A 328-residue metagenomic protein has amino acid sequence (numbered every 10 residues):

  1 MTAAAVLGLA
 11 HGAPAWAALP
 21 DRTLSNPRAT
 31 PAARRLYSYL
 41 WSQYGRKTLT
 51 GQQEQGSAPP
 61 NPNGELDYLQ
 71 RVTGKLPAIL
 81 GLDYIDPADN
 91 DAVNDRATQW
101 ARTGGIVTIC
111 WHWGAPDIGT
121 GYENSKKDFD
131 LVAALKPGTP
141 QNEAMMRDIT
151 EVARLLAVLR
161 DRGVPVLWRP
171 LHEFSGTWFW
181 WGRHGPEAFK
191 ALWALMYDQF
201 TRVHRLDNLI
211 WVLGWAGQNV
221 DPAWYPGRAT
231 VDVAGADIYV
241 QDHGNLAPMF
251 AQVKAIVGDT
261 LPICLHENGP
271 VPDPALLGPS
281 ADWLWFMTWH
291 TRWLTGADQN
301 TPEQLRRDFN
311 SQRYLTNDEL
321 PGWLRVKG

Functional and structural regions predicted by a protein language model:
M1-A18: N-terminal export signals
A18-I79: N-terminal module-boundary/linker segments of secreted carbohydrate-active enzymes
G51-Q53, L261-G328: Substrate-binding cleft of secreted/luminal carbohydrate-active enzymes
P60-L69, D91-D95, E151-L155, G214-Y225 (+2 more regions): Alpha-helical scaffolding within the catalytic cores of extracellular/periplasmic polymer-degrading hydrolases
G64-D89, N94-D95, W100-T108: Catalytic domains of carbohydrate-active enzymes, especially glycoside hydrolases
D89-L195, L206: Substrate-binding cleft of extracellular glycoside hydrolase catalytic domains
R169-P170, Y197, T201-V220, L261-P270: Aromatic-lined carbohydrate-recognition surfaces of secreted/lumenal glycan-active proteins
D221-H243, W289: Aromatic- and acid-rich polysaccharide-binding/catalytic face of secreted or lumenal carbohydrate-active enzymes
